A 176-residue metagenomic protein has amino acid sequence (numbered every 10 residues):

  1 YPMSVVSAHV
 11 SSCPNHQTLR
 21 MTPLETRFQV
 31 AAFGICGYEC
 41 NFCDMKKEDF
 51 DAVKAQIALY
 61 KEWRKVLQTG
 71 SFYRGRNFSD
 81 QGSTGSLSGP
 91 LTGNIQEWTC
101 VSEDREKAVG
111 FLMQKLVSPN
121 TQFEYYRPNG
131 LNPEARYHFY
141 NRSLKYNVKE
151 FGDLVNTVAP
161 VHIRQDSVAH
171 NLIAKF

Functional and structural regions predicted by a protein language model:
Y1-D44: Glycan-recognition surfaces
A31, G110, F139: Conserved, mostly hydrophobic/aromatic
F33-I35, C40-D80, G85: Aromatic- and carboxylate-lined catalytic core of secreted/periplasmic carbohydrate-active enzymes
Q81-G85, T92-N94, V148-E150: Short, solvent-exposed polar/charged micro-motifs at secondary-structure junctions
G85-L87, D166: Intrinsically disordered, low-complexity segments enriched in Ser/Pro/Gly/Ala and basic residues
L87-N132: Carbohydrate-binding surface patches
L116-F176: C-terminal beta-sandwich/jelly-roll accessory domains of carbohydrate-active enzymes
